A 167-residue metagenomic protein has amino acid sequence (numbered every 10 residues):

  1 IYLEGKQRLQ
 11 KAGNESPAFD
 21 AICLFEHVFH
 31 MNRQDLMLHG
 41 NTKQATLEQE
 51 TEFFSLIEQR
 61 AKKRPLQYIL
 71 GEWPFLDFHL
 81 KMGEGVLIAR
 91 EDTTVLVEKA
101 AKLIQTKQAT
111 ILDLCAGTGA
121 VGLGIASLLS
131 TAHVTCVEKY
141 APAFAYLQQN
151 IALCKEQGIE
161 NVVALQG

Functional and structural regions predicted by a protein language model:
I1-M31, D35-L36: Non-catalytic accessory regions of SAM-dependent methyltransferases
Y2, A21, F53, K63-L66 (+2 more regions): A general structural signal for well-ordered alpha-helical segments in protein cores
L3, Q7-K11, L47-K62, E98 (+3 more regions): Replace "anionic and nucleotidyl ligands
E15-F19, L47, I69, V137: Non-catalytic, surface-exposed connector residues within folded enzymatic/regulatory domains
H27-K99: Conserved AdoMet
E91-G167: Conserved SAM/SAH cofactor-binding pocket of Class I
